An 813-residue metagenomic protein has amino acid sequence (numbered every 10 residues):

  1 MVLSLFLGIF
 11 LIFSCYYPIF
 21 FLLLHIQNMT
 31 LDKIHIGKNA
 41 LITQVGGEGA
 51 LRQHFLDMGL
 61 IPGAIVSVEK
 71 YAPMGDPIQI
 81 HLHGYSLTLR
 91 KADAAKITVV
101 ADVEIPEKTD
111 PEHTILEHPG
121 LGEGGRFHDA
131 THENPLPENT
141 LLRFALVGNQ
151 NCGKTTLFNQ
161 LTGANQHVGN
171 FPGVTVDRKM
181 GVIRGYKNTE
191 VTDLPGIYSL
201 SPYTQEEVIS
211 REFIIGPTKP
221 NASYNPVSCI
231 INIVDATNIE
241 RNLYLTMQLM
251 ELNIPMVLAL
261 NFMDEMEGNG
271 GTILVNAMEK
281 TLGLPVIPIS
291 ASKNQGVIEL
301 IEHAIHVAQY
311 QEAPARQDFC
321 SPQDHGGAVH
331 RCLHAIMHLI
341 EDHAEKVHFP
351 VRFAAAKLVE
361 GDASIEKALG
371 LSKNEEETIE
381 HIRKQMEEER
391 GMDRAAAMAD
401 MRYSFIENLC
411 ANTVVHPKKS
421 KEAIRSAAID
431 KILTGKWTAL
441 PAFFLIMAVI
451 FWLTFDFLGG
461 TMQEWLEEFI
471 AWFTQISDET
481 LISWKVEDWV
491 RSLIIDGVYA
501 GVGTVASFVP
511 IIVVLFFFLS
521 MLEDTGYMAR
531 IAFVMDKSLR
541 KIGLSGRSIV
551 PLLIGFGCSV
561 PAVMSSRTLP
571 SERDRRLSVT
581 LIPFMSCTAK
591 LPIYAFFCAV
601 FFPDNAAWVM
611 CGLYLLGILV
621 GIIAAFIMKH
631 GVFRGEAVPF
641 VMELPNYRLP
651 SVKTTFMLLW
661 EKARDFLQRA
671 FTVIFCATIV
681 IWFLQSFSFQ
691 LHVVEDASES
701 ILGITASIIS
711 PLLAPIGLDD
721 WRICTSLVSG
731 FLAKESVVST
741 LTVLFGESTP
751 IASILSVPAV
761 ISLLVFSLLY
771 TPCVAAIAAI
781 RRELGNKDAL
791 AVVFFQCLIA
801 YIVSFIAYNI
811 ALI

Functional and structural regions predicted by a protein language model:
P119-S199: Conserved G1/Walker A P-loop phosphate-binding module
F171-V234: Switch I (G2) and immediately adjacent beta-strands of P-loop GTPase domains
F213-P285: Conserved C-terminal guanine-recognition region of P-loop GTPase G domains, centered on the G4
M266-D318: Canonical P-loop GTPase G-domain recognition
Y310, Q317-E487, V693, A697-L702: Extended helical scaffolds that flank P-loop GTPase cores
E389, A396-A397, H416, F457-V498 (+3 more regions): Extended, low-charge hydrophobic alpha-helical regions
E468, W472-I476, A529-S559, R634-L658: Juxtamembrane inter-helical linkers in multi-pass membrane proteins
T588-C611, A775-G785, S804-I813: Transmembrane helix-loop junctions at the membrane interface of multipass transporters and ion channels
